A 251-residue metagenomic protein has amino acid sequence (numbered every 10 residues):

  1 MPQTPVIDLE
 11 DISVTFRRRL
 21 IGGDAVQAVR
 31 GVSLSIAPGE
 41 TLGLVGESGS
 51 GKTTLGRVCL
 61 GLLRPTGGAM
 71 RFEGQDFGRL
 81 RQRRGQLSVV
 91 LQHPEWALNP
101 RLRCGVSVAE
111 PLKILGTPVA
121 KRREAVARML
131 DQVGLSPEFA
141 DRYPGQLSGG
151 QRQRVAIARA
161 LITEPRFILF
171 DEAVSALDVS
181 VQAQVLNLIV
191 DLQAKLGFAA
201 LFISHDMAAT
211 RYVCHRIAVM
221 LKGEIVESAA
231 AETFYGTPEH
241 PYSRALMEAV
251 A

Functional and structural regions predicted by a protein language model:
L20-G23, R64, Q75-S88, L102 (+3 more regions): ABC ATPase NBD coupling module
V45-E47: The feature captures the beta-strand-to-loop junction immediately N-terminal to the Walker
L60: Helix-to-loop junction immediately C-terminal to a conserved catalytic motif
K121-E138, M247-E248: Conserved ABC ATPase "signature" region
Y143-L147, Q151: Conserved ABC ATPase signature
E164: Conserved catalytic motifs of ABC-family nucleotide-binding domains
